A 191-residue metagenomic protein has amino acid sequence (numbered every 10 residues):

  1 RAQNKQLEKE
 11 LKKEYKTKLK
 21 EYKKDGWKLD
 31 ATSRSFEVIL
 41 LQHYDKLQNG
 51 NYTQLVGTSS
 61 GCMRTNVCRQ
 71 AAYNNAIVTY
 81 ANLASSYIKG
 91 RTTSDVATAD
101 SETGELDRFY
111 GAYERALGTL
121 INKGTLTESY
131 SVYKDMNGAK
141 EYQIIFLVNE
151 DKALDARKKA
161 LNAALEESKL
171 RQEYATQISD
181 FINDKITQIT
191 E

Functional and structural regions predicted by a protein language model:
R1-E191: Domain-level marker for long, solvent-exposed, non-transmembrane regions
